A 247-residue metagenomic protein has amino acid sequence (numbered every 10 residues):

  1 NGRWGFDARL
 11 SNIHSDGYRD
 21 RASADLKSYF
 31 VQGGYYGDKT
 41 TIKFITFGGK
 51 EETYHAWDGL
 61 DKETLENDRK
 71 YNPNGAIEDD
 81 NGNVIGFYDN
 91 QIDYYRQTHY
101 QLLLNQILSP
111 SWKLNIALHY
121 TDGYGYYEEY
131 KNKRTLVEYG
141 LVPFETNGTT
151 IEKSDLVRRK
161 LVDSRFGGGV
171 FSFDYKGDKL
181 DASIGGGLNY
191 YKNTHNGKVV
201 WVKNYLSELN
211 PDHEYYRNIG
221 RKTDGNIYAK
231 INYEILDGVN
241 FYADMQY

Functional and structural regions predicted by a protein language model:
N1-H14, R19-A56, L103-S109: Transmembrane beta-barrel wall of Gram-negative outer-membrane proteins
N1-I13, K43, T64-L65, R69-N72 (+8 more regions): Short intrinsically disordered, low-complexity coil segments enriched in acidic
N1-W4, L26-Y29, K62-L65, R134-V137 (+1 more regions): Short, low-complexity, polar/charged sequence segments that are solvent-exposed and flexible
G2, G17, G49, G86-F87 (+3 more regions): Glycine-centered flexibility motif
R3-R9, Y18-R21, T64, P73-D80 (+2 more regions): Short amphipathic alpha-helical segments, especially helix-boundary/capping motifs
A22-S23, G59, K113, V199: Short, glycine/charged-enriched secondary-structure capping and boundary segments
Q32-G34, T41-Q101, E128-L156: Acidic/polar loop-and-plug regions of large Gram-negative outer-membrane beta-barrel proteins
Y95-Y247: Face-selective signature of the C-terminal outer-membrane beta-barrel domain
